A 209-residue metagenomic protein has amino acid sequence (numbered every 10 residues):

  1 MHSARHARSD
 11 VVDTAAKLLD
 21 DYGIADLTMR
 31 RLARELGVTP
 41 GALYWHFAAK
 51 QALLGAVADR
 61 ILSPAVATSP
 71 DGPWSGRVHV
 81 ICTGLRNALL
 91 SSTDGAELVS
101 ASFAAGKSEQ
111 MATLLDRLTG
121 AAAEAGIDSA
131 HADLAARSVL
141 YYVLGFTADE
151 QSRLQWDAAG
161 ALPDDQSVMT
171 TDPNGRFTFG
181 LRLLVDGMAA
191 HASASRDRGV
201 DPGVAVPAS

Functional and structural regions predicted by a protein language model:
M1-R31, E35-V38, A48-G55: Basic, helix-initiating cap at the start of DNA-binding domains
S9-Y22, A52-S69, G76-G84, T113 (+1 more regions): Alpha-helical structural segments
V12, S75-H79, A136, N174-V185: Short, amphipathic alpha-helical "lid/cap" segments that border enzyme active or binding sites
G41: Key DNA-contact positions within bacterial/archaeal DNA-binding proteins
V66-A112, A136-V139: Hydrophobic alpha-helical connector segments
A112-G160, M188-H191: Hydrophobic alpha-helical bundle segments that form small-molecule/ligand-binding pockets
E124-I127, S152-S209: C-terminal peripheral helix-coil segments that are non-catalytic and often amphipathic
